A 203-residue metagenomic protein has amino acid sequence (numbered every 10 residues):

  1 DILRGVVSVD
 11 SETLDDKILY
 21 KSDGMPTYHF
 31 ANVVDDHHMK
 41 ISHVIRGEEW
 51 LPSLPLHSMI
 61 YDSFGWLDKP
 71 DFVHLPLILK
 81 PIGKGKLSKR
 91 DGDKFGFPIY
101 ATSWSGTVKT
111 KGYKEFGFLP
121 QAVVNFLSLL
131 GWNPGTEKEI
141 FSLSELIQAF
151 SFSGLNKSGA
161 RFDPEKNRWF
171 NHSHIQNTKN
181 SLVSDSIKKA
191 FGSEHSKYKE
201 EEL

Functional and structural regions predicted by a protein language model:
D1-K94, P98, K109, P134: Active-site cores that bind ATP or allylic diphosphates and position pyrophosphate for catalysis
F64-L203: Catalytic adenosine-cofactor/nucleotide-binding cores of aminoacyl-tRNA synthetases and other
